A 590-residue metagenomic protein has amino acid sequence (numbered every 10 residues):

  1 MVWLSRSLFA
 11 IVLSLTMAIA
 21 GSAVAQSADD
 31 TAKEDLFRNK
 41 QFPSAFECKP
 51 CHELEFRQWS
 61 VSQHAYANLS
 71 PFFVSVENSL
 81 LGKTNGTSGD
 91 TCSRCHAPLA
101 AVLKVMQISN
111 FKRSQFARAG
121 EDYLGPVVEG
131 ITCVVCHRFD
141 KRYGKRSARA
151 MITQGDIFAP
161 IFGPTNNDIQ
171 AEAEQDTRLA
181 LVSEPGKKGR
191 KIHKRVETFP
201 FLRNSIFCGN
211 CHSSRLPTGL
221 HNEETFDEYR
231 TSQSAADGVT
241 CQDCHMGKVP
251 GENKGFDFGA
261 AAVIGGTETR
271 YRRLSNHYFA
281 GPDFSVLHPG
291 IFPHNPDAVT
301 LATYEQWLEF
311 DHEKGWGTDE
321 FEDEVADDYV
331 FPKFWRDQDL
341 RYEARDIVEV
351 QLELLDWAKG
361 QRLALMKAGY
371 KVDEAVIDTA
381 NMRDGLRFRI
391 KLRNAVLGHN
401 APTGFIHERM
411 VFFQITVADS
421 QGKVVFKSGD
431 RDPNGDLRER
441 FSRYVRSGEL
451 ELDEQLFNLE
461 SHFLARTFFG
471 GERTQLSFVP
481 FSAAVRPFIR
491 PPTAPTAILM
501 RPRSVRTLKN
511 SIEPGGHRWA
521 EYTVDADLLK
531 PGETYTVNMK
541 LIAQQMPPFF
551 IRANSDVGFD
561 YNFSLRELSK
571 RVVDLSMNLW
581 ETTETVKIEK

Functional and structural regions predicted by a protein language model:
M1-L4: N-terminal secretory signal peptides that target proteins for export/translocation
L8-A20: Bacterial N-terminal signal peptides
A20-S27: Boundary at the C-terminal end of the N-terminal hydrophobic targeting segment
S27-N39, E55-T84, Q107-S482, R486-H517 (+2 more regions): Primarily the internal scaffold of c-type cytochrome electron-transfer domains, especially repeated/multiheme c-type
P98-V105, F116: Conserved, well-structured interaction surfaces
G532-T534: Extracellular Ig-like/FN3 beta-sandwich strand-entry sites
